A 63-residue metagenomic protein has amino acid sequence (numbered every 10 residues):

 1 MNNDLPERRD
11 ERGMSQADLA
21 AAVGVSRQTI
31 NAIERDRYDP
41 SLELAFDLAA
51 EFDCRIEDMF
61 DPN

Functional and structural regions predicted by a protein language model:
N3-A22: Short basic helix-loop element that most often maps to the first helix and adjoining turn of HTH DNA-binding modules
D18, T29, D58: Residues in the helix-turn-helix
V25-Y38: Recognition helix of helix-turn-helix/homeodomain-like DNA-binding domains that insert into the DNA major groove
E43-D58: DNA major-groove recognition helix of helix-turn-helix/homeodomain DNA-binding modules
M59-N63: Short amphipathic recognition helices of helix-turn-helix/homeodomain-type DNA-binding modules
